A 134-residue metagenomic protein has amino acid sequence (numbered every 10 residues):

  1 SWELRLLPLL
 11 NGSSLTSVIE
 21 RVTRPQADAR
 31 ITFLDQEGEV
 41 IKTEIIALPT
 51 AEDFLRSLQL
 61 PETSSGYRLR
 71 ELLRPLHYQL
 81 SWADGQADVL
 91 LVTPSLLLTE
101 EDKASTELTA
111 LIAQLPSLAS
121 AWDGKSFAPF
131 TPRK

Functional and structural regions predicted by a protein language model:
S1-V18, V22-R24: Short N-terminal edge-element motif at the start of the domain
W2, T16, Q26-I31, L73-H77 (+1 more regions): Short, surface-exposed coil-to-beta transition loops
L9-L10, D35, D123: Acidic surface patches and DE-rich sequence motifs
N11-G12, D28, G85-Q86: Short, well-ordered loop/turn elements at secondary-structure boundaries
T23-P25, A51-E52: Short, catalytically relevant binding-site loops at active-site mouths
T32-D35, L118-S120: Conserved hydrophobic/aromatic positions in well-ordered beta-strands
K42-G124, A128-K134: Short aromatic loop motif centered on NTY/YTY
